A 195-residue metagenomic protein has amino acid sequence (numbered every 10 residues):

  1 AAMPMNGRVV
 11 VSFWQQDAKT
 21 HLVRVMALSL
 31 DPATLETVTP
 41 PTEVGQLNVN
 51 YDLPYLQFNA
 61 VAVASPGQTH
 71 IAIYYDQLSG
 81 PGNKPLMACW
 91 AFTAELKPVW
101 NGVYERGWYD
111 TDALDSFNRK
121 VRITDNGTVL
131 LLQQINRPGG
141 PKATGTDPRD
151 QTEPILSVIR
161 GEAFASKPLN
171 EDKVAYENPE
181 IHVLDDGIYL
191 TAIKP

Functional and structural regions predicted by a protein language model:
A1-P195: Secretory-pathway ectodomains
